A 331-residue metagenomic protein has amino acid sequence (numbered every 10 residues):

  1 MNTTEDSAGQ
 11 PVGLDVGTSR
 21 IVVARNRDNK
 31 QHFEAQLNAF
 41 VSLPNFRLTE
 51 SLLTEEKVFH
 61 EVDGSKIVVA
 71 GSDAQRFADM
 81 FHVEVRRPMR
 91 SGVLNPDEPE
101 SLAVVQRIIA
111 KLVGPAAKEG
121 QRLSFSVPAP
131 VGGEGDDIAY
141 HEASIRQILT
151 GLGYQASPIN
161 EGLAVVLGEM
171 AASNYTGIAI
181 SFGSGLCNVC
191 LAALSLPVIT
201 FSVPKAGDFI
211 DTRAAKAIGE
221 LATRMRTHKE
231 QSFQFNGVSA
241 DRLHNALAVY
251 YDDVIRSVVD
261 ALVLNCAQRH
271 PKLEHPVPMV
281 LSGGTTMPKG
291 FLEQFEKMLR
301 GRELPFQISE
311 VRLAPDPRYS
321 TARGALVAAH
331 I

Functional and structural regions predicted by a protein language model:
M1-S65, V69-A179, L194-M279, T286-L313 (+1 more regions): Nucleotide/phosphate-binding catalytic cleft detector across ATP-hydrolyzing and phosphate-transferring enzymes
G17, G183-L186: Short flexible coil/turn linkers enriched for glycine and charged/polar residues that connect secondary-structure
N188-C190: A structural feature that tracks compact, well-ordered secondary-structure segments with a strong bias toward
